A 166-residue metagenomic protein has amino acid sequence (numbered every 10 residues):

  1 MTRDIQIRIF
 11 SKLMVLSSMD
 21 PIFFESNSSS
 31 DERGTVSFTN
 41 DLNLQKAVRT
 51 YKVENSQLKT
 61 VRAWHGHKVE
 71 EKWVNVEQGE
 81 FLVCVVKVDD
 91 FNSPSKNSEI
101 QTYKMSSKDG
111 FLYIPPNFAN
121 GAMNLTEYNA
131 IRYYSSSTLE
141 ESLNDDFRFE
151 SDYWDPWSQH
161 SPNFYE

Functional and structural regions predicted by a protein language model:
T2-S107, E127-E166: Non-catalytic, conserved peripheral segments adjacent to functional cores
K104-E127: Conserved metal-binding segment of the jelly-roll/cupin
